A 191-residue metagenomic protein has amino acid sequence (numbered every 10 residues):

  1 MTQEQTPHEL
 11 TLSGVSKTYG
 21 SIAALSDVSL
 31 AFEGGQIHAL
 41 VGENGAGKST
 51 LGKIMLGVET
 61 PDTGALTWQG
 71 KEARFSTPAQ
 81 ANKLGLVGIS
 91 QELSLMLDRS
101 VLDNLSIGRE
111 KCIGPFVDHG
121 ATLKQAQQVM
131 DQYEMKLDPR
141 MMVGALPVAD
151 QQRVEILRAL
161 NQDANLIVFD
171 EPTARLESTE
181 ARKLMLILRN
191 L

Functional and structural regions predicted by a protein language model:
T2-L191: Glycine-rich phosphate-binding loops of nucleotide-dependent enzymes
